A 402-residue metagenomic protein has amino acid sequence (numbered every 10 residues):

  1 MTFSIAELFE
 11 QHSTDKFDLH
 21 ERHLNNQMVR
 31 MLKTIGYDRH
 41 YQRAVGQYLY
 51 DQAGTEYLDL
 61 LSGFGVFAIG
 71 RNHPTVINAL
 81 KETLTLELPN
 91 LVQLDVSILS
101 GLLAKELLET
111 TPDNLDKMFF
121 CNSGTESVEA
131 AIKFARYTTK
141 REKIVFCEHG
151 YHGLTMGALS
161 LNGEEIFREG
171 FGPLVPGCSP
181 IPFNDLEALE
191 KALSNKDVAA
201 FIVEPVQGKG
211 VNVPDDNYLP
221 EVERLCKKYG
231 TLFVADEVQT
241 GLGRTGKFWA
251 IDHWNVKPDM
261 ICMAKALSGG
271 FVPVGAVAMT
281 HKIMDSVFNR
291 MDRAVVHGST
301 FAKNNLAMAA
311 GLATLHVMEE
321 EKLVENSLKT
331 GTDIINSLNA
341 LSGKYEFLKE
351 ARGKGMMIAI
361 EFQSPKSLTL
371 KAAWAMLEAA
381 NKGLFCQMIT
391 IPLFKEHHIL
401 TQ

Functional and structural regions predicted by a protein language model:
T2-Q402: Conserved N-terminal phosphate-binding loop of PLP-dependent enzymes in the Aspartate aminotransferase
